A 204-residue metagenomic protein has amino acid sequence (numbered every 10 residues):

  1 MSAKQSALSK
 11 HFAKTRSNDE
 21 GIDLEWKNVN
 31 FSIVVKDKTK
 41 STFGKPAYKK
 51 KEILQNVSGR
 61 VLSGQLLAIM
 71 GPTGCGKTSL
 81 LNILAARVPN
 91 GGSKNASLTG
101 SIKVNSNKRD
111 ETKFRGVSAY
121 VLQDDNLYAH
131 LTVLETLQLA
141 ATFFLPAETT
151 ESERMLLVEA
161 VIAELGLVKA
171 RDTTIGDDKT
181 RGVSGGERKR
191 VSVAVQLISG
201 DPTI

Functional and structural regions predicted by a protein language model:
M1-K50: ABC-family P-loop ATPase nucleotide-binding domain
G59-V61: Conserved hydrophobic segment flanking the Walker A/P-loop of ABC-type ATPase nucleotide-binding domains
M70-T73: The feature captures the beta-strand-to-loop junction immediately N-terminal to the Walker
L84-V88: Helix-to-loop junction immediately C-terminal to a conserved catalytic motif
N105-A119: ABC ATPase NBD coupling module
V117-Y120, D124, A129-P146, L157-A160: Q-loop/switch helix immediately C-terminal to the Walker
V193-A194: Hydrophobic anchor residue at the start of the ABC signature
L197-T203: A short, proline-enriched helix->beta-strand linker immediately N-terminal to the Walker B motif in ABC-type P-loop
